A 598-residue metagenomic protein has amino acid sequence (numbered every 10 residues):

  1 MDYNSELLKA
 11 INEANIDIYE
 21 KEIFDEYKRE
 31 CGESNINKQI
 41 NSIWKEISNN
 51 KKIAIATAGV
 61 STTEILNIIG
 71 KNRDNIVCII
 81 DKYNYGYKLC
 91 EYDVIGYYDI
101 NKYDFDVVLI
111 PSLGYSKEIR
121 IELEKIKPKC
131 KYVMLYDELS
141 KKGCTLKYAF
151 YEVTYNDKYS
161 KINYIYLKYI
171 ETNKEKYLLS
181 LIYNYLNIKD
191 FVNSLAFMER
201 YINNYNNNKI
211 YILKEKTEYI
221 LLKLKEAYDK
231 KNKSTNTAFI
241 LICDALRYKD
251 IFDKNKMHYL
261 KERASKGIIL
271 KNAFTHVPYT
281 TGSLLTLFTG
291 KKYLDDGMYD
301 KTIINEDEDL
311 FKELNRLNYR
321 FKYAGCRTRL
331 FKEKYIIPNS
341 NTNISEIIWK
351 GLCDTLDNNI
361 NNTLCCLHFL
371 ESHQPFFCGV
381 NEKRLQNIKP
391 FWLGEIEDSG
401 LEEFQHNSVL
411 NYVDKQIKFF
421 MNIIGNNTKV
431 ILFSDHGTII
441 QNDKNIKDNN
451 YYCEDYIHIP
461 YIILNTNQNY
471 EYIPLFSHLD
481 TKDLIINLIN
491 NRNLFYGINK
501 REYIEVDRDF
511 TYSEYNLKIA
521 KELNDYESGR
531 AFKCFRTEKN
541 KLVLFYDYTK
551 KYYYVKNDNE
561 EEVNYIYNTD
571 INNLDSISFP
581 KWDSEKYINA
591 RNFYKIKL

Functional and structural regions predicted by a protein language model:
D2-Y169, K174-Y185, V192-F197, Y201-I202 (+1 more regions): Hydrophobic, well-ordered beta-alpha structural blocks that scaffold small-molecule cofactor pockets
L186-N236, K249: Long amphipathic alpha-helical scaffold segments
N207-I210, E215, L222, D229-K231 (+3 more regions): Membrane-interface soluble catalytic domains
K231-S234, C353, D357, I388-I431 (+4 more regions): A long, amphipathic alpha-helix that forms part of the scaffold/cap immediately adjacent to metal-dependent active
S234-K383: Active-site-proximal alpha/beta segments of enzymes that process anionic O-linked groups
T280-K291, M421, K447-N493: Substrate-binding rim/cap in mid-to-C-terminal beta-strand-loop elements of soluble/periplasmic
I360-H406, I439-K444: Active-site His/acidic residue clusters
N426-N467, K518-N524: Histidine-centered active-site microenvironments of extracellular/periplasmic hydrolases and transferases
